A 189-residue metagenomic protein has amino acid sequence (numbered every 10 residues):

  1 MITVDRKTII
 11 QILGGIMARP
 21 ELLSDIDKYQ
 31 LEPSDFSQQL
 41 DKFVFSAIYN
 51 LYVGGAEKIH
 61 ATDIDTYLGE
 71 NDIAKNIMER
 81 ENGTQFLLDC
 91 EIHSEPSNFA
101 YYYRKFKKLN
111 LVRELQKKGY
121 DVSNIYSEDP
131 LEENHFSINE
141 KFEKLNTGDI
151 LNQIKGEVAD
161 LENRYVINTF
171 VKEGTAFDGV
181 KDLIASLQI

Functional and structural regions predicted by a protein language model:
M1-L109: Noncatalytic partner-interaction/assembly domains of nucleic-acid and motor enzyme complexes, especially the accessory
K7, D65-Y165: Bacterial replisome coupling helices
K28-Y29, Y52, K118, V122 (+2 more regions): Generic preference for flexible, low-structure residues
I48-N50, N139-E140, V166-T169: Charged, low-complexity surface segments at secondary-structure and domain boundaries
N152-I189: The Walker A/P-loop phosphate-binding site
